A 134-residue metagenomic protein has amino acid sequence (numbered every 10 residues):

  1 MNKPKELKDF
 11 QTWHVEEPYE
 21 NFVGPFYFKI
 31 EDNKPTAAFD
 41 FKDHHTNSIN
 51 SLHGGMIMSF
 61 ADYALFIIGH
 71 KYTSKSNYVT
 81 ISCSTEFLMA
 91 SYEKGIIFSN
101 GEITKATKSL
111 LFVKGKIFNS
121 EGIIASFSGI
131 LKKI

Functional and structural regions predicted by a protein language model:
M1-I134: Terminal targeting signals and extreme-terminal segments of soluble enzymes
